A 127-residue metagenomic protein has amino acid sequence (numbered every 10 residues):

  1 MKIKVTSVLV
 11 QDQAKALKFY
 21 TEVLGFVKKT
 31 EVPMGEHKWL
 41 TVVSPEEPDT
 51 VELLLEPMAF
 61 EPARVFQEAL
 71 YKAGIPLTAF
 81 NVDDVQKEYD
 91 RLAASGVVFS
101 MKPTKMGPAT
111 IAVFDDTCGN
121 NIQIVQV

Functional and structural regions predicted by a protein language model:
M1-V5, V27-F80, Y89-D115, V125-V127: Vicinal oxygen chelate
V10-Q13: Conserved beta-strand-loop-alpha-helix junction that forms the acyl-donor binding cleft
A16-T21, L92, G119: Conserved active-site tyrosine of GNAT-family acetyltransferases
D84: Conserved catalytic-loop position in the HRD/HxD motif
